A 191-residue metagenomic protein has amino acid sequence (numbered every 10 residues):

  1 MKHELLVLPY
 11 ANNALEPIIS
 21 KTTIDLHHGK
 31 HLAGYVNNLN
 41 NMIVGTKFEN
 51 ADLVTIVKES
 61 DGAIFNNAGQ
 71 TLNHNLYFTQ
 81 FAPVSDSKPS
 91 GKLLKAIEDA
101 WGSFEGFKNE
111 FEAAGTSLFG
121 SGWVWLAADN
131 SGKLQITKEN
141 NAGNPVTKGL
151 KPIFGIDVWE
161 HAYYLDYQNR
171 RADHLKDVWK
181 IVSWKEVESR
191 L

Functional and structural regions predicted by a protein language model:
M1-L191: Feature for soluble, non-membrane regions of globular proteins
